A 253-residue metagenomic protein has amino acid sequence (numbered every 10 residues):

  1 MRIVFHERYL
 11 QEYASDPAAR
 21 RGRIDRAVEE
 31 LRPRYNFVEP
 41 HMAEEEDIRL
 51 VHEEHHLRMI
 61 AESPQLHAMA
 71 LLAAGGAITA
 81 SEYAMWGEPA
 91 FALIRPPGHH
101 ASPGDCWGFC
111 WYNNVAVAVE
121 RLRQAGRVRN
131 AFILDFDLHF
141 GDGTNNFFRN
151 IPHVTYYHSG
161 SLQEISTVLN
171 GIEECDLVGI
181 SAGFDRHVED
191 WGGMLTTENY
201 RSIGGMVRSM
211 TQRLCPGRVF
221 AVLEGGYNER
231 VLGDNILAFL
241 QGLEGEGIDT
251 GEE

Functional and structural regions predicted by a protein language model:
M1-E46: N-terminal low-complexity, Ser/Thr- and acidic-residue-enriched intrinsically disordered segments
L50-E253: A general "terminal functional-core" signal
